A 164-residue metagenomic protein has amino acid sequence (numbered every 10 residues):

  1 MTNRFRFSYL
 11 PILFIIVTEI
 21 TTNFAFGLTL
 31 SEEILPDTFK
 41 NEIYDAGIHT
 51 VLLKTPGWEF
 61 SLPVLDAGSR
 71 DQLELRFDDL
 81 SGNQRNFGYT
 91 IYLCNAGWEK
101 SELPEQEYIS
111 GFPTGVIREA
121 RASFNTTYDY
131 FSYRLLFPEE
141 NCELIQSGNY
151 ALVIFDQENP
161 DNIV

Functional and structural regions predicted by a protein language model:
M1-S31: Bacterial Sec-dependent N-terminal signal peptides
N23-G47, V51: Sec-dependent signal peptide cleavage junction
I43-L93: Contiguous beta-strand segments within globular domains
W58-L62, V116-R121, R134-P138: Short structured motifs
N83-F112: Extended low-complexity, serine/threonine- and proline-enriched intrinsically disordered segments
A96-W98, C142, D156-I163: Short acidic/polar inter-strand loop motif in beta-rich domains
I109-F131: Extended, solvent-exposed segments with strong compositional bias
D129-F155: Ligand-binding face of N-terminal immunoglobulin V-set domains in extracellular IgSF glycoproteins
